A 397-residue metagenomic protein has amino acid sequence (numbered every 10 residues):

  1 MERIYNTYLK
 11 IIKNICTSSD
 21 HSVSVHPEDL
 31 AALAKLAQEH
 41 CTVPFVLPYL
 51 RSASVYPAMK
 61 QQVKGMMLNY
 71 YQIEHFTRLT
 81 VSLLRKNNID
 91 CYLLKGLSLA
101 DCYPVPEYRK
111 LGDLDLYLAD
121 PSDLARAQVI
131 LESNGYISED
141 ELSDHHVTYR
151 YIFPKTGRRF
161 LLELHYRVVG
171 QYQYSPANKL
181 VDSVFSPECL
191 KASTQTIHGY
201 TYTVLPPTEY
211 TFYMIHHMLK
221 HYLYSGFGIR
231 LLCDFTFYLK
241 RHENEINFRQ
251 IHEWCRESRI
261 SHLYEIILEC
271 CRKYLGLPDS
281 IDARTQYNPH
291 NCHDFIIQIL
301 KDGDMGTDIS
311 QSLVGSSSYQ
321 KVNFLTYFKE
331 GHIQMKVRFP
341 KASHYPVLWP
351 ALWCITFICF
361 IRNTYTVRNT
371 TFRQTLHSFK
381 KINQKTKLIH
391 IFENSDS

Functional and structural regions predicted by a protein language model:
M1-G112, L118-S397: Conserved NTP-donor binding/palm subdomain of two-metal-ion nucleotidyltransferases/polymerases, i.e., the charged
